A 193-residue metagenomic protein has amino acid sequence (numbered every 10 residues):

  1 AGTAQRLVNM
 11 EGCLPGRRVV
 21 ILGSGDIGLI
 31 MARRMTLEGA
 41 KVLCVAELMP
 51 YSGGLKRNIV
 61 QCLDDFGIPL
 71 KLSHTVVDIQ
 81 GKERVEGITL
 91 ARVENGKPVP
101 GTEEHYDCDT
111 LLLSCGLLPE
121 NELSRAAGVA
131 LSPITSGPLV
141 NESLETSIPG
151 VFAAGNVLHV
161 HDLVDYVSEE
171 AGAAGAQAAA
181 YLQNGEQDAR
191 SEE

Functional and structural regions predicted by a protein language model:
A1-G2, V8-N9, S52-I59, I79 (+1 more regions): Short, charged, surface-exposed secondary-structure boundary motifs
A1-L7, T110-H161: FAD-site-proximal beta/loop scaffold in flavoenzymes
A1-R18, T89-G101, H105, L112 (+1 more regions): FAD-binding core/adjacent interface of flavoenzyme oxidoreductases
G2-S52: Rossmann-like NAD(P)H-binding beta-loop-alpha module
P15-R18, S73, I148: Phosphate-coordination loops involved in phosphoryl transfer and adenosine-cofactor binding
T36-E122: A Rossmann-like FAD-binding core segment of flavoenzymes
A154-R190: A conserved FAD-binding loop/helix module that cradles the flavin
E193: Conserved small/polar residues in nucleotide/adenosyl-binding loops
